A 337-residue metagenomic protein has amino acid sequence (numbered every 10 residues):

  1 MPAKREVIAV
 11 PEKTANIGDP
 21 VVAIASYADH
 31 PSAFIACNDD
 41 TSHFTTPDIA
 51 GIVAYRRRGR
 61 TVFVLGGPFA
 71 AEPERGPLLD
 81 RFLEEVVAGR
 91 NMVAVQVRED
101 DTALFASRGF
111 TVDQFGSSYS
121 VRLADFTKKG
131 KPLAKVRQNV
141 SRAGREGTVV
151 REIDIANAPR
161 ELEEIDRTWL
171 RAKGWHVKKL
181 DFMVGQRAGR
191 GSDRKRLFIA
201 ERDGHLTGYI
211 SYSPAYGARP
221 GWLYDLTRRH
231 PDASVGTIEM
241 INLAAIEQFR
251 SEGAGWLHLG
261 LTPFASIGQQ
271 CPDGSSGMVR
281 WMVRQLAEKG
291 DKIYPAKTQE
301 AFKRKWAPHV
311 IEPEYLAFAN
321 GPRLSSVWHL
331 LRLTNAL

Functional and structural regions predicted by a protein language model:
R5: Catalytic domains of riboflavin
I8-V64, V95-D113, S118, L123-V279 (+2 more regions): A conserved beta-strand-loop-helix scaffold within acyl/acetyltransferase catalytic domains
T45, G67, E74-L78: Segments forming glycine/polar-rich beta-alpha architectures that bind adenosine-containing cofactors
E85: Catalytic domains of carbohydrate-active enzymes, especially glycoside hydrolases
A88-V93: Short active-site oxyanion
R284-E288: Short beta-alpha connecting loops at secondary-structure transitions that line or flank enzyme active sites
